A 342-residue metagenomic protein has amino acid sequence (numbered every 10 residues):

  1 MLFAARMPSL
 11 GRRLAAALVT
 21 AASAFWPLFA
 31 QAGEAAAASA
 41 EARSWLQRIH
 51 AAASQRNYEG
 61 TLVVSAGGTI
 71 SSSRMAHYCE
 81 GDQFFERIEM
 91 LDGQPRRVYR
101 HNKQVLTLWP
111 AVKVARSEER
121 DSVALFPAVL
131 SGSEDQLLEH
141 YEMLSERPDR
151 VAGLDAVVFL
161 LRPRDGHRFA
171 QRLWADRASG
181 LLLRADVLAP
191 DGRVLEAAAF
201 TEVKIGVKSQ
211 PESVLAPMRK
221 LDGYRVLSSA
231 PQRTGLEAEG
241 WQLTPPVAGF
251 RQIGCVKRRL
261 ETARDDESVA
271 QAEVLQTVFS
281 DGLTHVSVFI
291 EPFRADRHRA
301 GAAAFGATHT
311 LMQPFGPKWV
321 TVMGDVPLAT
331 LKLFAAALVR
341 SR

Functional and structural regions predicted by a protein language model:
M1-G11: N-terminal secretory signal peptides that target proteins for export/translocation
L2, G33-K113, E139-R177, L181-L188: N-terminal mature ectodomain segment of secretory-pathway/periplasmic proteins
A15-W26: Bacterial N-terminal signal peptides
L28-A32: Sec/Tat signal peptide C-region and signal peptidase I cleavage site
W109-A128: Acidic/charged, solvent-exposed loop-and-adjacent secondary-structure segments enriched in E/D, K/R, S/T, and G/P
S179-L181, L188, G192-P211, G316 (+1 more regions): Surface-exposed amphipathic alpha-helical segments
A199, P211-S229: Pro/Ala/Gly-rich low-complexity, hydrophilic intrinsically disordered segments
D222-G316, V326-T330: Short, solvent-exposed recognition patches
